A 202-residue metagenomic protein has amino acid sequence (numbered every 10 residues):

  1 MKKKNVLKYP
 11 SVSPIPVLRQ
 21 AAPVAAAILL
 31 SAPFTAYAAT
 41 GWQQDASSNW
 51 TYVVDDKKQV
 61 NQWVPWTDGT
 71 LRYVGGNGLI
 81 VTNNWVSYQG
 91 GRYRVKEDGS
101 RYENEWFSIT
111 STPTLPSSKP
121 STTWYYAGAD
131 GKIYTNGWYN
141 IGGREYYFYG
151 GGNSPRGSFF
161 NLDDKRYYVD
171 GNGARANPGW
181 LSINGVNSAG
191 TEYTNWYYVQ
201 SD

Functional and structural regions predicted by a protein language model:
K2-D202: Extracellular adhesion/carbohydrate-binding repeat motifs centered on closely spaced tryptophans
